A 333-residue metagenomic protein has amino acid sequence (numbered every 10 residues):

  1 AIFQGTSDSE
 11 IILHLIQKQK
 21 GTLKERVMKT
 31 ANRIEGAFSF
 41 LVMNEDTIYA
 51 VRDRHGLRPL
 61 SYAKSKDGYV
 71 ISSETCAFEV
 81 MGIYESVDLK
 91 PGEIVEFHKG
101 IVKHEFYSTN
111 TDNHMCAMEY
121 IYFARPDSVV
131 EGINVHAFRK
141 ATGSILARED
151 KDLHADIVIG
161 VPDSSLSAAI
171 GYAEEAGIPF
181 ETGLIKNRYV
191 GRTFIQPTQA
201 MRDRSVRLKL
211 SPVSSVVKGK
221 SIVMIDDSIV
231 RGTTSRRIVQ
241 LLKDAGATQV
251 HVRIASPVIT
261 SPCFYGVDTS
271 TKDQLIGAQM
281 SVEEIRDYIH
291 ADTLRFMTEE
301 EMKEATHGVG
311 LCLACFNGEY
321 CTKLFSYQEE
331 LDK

Functional and structural regions predicted by a protein language model:
A1-K90, E96-I157, V161, Q249: Conserved short alpha-helical segments that host acidic/polar catalytic motifs at enzyme active sites
I2, G21-T22, K151-D156, E174-E181 (+2 more regions): Secondary-structure transition/capping motifs at alpha-helix termini and the adjoining loop/turn into the next element
G5-T6, E10-L13, F180-G191, Y288-T306: A conserved beta-strand->alpha-helix junction
A31, D46-T47, R52, G82 (+1 more regions): PRPP-dependent phosphoribosyltransferase catalytic core
L57-R58, F78-V80, K103-H104, S165-A169 (+4 more regions): Flexible loop/turn segments at secondary-structure boundaries
V158, S165-Y172, A176, F180 (+1 more regions): Extended, hydrophobic alpha-helical segments in both membrane/secreted and soluble proteins
G177-V223, T233, T260-S270: Short, glycine/charge-rich flexible loops or terminal/linker lids adjacent to PRPP-binding catalytic cores
S211-I225, I229, I254, Y327-K333: Mobile, glycine- and charge-enriched loop segments and immediately flanking short secondary-structure elements within
